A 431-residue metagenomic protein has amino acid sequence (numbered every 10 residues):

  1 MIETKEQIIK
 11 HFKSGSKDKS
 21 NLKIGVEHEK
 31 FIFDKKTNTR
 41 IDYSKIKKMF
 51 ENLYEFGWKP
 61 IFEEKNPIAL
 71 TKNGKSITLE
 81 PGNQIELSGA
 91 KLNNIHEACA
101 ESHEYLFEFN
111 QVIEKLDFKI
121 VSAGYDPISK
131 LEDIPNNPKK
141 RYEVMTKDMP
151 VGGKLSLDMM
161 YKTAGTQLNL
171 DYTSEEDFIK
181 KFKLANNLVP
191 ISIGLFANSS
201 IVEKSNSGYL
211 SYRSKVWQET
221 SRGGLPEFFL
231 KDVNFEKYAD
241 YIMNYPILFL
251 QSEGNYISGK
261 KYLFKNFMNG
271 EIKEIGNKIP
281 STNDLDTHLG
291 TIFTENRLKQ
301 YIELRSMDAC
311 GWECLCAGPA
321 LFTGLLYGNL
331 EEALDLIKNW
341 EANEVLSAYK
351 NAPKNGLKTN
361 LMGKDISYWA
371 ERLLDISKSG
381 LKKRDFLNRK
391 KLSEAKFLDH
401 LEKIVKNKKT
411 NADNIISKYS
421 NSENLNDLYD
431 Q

Functional and structural regions predicted by a protein language model:
M1-K154, K162, Q300, C314 (+7 more regions): Terminal catalytic/cofactor-binding subdomain
F31, Q167-N169, E303-R305: Structured core elements
E97, T173, D177-F178, S306-L315: Conserved phosphate-binding loops in nucleotide/dinucleotide-binding enzymes
Y105, F109, K181, D284-I292 (+2 more regions): Alpha-helical packing segments of well-folded alpha/beta enzyme cores
E114, Y125-R297: Loop-rich catalytic cores of soluble enzymes, especially ATP-dependent carboxylate-amine ligases and other
I191-G194, N198, G324-E332, S379: Short, well-ordered loop/turn and helix-capping segments at boundaries between secondary-structure elements and domains
L263-V345: Long, well-ordered mid-to-C-terminal structural blocks that present hydrophobic/aromatic surfaces
